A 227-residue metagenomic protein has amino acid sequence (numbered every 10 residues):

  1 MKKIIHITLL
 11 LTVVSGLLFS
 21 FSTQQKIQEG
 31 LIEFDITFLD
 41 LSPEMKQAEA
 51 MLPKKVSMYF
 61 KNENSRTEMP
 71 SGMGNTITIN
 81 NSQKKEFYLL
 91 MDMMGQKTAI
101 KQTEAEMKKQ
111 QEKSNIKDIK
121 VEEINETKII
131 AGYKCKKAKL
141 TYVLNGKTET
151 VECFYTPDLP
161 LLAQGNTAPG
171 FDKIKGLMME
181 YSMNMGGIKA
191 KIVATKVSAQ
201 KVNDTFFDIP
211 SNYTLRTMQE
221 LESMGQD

Functional and structural regions predicted by a protein language model:
M1-I27, I32: Bacterial Sec-dependent N-terminal signal peptides
S22-D227: Extended soluble regions of mature proteins
